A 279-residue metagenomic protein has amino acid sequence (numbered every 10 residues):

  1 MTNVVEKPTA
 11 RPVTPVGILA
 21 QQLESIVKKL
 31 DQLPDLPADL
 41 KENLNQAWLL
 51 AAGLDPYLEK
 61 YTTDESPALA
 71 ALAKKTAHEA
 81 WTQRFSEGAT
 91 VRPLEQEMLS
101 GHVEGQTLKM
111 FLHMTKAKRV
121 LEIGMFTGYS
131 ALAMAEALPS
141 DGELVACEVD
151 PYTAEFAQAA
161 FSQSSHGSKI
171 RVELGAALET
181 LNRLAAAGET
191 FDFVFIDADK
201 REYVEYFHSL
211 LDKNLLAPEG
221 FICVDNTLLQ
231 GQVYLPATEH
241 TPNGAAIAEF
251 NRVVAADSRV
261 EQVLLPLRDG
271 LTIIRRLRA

Functional and structural regions predicted by a protein language model:
M1-F193, K200-C223, T227-A279: A short alpha-helical cap/connector motif
